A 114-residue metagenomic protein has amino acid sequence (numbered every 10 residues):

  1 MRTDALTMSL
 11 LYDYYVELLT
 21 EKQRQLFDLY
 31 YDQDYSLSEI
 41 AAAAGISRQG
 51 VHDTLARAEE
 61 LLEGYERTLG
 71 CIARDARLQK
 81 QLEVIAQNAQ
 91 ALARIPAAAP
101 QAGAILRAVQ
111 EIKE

Functional and structural regions predicted by a protein language model:
T3-Y15: Short, Lys/Arg-enriched N-terminal segment that forms or immediately precedes the first helix of a structured domain
E21-D32: Short amphipathic alpha helix immediately N-terminal
L26, I40-A41, V51: Hydrophobic positions on the alpha-helical face of helix-turn-helix-like DNA-binding modules
L37: Helix-turn-helix DNA-binding elements, focusing on the entry/boundary residues of the two helices that contact DNA
S47-R48: Helix-turn-helix DNA-binding motif, specifically the short coil turn and the N-cap/start of the second
T54-R57: Residues within the DNA-recognition helix of helix-turn-helix
E59-E66: C-terminal flanking helix
T68-R94: Intrinsically disordered, low-complexity basic tails/linkers immediately adjacent to helix-turn-helix/homeobox/MYB/SANT
